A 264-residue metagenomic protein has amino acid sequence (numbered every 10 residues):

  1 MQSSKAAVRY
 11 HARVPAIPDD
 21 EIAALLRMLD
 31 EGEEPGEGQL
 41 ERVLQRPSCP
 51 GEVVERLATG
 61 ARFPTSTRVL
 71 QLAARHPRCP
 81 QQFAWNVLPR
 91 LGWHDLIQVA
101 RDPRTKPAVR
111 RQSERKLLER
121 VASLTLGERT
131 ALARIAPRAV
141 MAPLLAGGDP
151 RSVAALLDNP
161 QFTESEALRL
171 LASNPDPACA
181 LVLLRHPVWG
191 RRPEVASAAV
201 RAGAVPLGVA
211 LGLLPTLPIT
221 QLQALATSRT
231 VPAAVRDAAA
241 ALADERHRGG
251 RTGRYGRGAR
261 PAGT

Functional and structural regions predicted by a protein language model:
M1-T264: Alpha-helical scaffold segments
